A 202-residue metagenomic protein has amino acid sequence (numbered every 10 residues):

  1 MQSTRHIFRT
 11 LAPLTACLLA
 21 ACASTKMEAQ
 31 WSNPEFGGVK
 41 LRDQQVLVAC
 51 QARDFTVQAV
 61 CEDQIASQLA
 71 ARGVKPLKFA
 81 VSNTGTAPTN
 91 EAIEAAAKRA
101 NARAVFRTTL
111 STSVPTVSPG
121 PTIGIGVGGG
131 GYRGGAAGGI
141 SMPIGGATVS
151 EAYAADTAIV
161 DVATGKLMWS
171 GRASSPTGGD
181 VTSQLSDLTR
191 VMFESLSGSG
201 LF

Functional and structural regions predicted by a protein language model:
M1-C22: Sec-dependent bacterial lipoprotein signal peptides
C22-G85, A92-A102, S199-F202: A structural "domain/chain start" motif
C22-Q44, P143-F202: C-terminal/domain-edge helix-coil "capping" segments
L47-A49, K75, A104-T109, D156-A158 (+1 more regions): Soluble periplasmic/extracytoplasmic beta-strand elements of cell-envelope proteins
R53-T56, N83-T84, S111-P115, S175-G178: Solvent-exposed loop/turn segments at secondary-structure junctions within structured extracellular/periplasmic domains
E62, A66, N90-E94, T182-T189 (+1 more regions): Extracytoplasmic/secreted envelope proteins and their assembly/folding machinery, especially bacterial periplasmic
T89-I159, A163: Surface-exposed short loop/turn segments
